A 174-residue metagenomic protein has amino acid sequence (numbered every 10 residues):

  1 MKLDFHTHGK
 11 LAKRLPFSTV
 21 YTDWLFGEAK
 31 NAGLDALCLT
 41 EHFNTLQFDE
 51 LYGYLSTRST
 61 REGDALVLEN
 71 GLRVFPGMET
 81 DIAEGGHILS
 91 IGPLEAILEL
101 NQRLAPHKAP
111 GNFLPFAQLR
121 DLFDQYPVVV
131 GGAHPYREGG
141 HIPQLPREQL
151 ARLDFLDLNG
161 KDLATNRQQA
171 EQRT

Functional and structural regions predicted by a protein language model:
M1-I82: An N-terminally biased module of ancient metal coordination in phosphate/nucleic-acid-related enzymes
F17-S18, T22, A29, A36-C38 (+4 more regions): Small-side-chain structural scaffolding
D23-L25, A117, H141-L145, Q169-Q172: A generic local structural motif
A29, R120-D124, T174: N-terminal cationic-hydrophobic initiation segments that often serve targeting/anchoring roles
Q47-D157, D162: Extended substrate/RNA-proximal surfaces in nucleic-acid metabolism proteins
R58, K161-T174: Conserved beta-sheet core of the metallophosphoesterase superfamily
